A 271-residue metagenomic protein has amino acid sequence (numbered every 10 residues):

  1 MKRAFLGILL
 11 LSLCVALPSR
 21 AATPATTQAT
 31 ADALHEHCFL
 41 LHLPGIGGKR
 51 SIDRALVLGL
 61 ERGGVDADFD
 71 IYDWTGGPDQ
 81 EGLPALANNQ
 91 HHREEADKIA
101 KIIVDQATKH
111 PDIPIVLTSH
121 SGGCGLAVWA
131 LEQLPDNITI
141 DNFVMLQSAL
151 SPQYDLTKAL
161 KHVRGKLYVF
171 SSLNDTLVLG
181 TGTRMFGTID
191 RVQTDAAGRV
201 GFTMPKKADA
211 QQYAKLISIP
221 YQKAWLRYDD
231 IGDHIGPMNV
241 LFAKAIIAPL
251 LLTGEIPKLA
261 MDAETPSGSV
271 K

Functional and structural regions predicted by a protein language model:
M1-A4: Positively charged n-region of N-terminal signal peptides that target proteins for export
G7-A16: Bacterial N-terminal signal peptides
T23-T27, S267: Intrinsically disordered, low-complexity serine/threonine-rich repeat tracts
Q28-D32: N-terminal hydrophobic or amphipathic helices/low-complexity stretches enriched in small/hydrophobic/Pro/Gly
L34-C38: A short, charged/proline- and glycine-enriched loop that marks the coil->beta-strand transition at the N-terminal
L40, I46-V200: Serine-dependent carboxylesterase/thioesterase catalytic core of lipase-like alpha/beta-hydrolase/SGNH enzymes
V178-K271: C-terminal catalytic-base region of ester-bond hydrolases, centering on the histidine of the charge-relay
